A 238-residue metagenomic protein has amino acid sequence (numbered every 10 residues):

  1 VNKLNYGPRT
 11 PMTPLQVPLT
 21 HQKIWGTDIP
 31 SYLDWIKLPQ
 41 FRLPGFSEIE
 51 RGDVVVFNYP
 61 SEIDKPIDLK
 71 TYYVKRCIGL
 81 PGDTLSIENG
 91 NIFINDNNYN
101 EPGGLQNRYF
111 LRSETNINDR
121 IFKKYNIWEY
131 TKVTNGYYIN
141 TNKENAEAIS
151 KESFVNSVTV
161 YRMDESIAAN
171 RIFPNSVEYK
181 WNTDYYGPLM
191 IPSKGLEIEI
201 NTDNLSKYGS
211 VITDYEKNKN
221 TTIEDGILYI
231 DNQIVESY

Functional and structural regions predicted by a protein language model:
N2-Y238: Soluble "head" domains of membrane/secretory-pathway proteins
